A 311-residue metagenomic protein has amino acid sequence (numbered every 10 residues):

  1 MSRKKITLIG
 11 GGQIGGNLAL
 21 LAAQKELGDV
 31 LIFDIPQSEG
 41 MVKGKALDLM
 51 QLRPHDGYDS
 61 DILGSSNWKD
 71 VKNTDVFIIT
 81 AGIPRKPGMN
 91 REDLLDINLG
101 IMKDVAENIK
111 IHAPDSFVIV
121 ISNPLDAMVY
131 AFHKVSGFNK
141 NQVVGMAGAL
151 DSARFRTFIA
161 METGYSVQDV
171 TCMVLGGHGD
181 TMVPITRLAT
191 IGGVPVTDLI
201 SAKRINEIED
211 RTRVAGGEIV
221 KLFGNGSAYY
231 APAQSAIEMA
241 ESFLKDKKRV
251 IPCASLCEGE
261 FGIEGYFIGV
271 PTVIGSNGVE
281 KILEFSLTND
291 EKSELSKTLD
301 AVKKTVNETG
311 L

Functional and structural regions predicted by a protein language model:
G11-G12: Glycine-rich Rossmann-fold phosphate-binding loop(s) that bind the pyrophosphate of adenine dinucleotide cofactors
G15-G16: N-terminal Rossmann-fold NAD(P) dinucleotide-binding loop
Q24-D29, G137-N139: Conserved S-adenosyl-L-methionine
I35-T74, K303-L311: Conserved N-terminal Rossmann-fold NAD(P) cofactor-binding segment
P54-S116: Rossmann-like NAD(P)-binding element
N90-R156: Rossmann-like NAD(P)(H) cofactor-binding subdomain of soluble oxidoreductases
S136-N141, D151-L311: C-terminal substrate-binding/catalytic lobe of Rossmann-fold NAD(P)-dependent dehydrogenases
